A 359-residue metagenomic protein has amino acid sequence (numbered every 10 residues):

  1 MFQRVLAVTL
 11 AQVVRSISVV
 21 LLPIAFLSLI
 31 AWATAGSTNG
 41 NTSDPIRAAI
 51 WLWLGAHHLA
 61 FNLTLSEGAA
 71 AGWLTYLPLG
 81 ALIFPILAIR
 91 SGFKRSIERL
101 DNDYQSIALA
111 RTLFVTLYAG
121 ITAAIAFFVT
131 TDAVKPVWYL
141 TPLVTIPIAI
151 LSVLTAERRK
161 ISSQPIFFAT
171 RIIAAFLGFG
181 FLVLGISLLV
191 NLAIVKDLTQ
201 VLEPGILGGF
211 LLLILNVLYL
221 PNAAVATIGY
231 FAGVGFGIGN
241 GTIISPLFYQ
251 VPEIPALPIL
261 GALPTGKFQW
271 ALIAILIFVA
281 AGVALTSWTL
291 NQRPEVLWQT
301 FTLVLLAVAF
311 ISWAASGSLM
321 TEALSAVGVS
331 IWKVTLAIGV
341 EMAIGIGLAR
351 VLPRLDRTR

Functional and structural regions predicted by a protein language model:
M1-R15, F84-F114, N240-Q250, V283-L303: Cytoplasmic juxtamembrane regions at transmembrane-helix boundaries
F2-F84, G205-A274, A314-K333: Long, glycine/tryptophan/cysteine-rich extracytoplasmic
V8-A25, L79-I83, R111, V115-A119 (+8 more regions): Alpha-helical transmembrane spans of integral membrane proteins, capturing the lipid-embedded, hydrophobic core of TM
A70-F93, L117, K267-S287, E341: Hydrophobic alpha-helical transmembrane segments
R90-S91, V153-E157, G282-W288, I344-R354: Alpha-helical transmembrane segments
E98-F210: Membrane-interface helix-loop-helix junctions at boundaries between adjacent transmembrane segments
V115, A119-V129, A226, L247-V251 (+1 more regions): Membrane-interface helix-loop junctions at the exits of transmembrane helices
N291, V296-Q299, V304, F310-R359: Hydrophobic alpha-helical segments
